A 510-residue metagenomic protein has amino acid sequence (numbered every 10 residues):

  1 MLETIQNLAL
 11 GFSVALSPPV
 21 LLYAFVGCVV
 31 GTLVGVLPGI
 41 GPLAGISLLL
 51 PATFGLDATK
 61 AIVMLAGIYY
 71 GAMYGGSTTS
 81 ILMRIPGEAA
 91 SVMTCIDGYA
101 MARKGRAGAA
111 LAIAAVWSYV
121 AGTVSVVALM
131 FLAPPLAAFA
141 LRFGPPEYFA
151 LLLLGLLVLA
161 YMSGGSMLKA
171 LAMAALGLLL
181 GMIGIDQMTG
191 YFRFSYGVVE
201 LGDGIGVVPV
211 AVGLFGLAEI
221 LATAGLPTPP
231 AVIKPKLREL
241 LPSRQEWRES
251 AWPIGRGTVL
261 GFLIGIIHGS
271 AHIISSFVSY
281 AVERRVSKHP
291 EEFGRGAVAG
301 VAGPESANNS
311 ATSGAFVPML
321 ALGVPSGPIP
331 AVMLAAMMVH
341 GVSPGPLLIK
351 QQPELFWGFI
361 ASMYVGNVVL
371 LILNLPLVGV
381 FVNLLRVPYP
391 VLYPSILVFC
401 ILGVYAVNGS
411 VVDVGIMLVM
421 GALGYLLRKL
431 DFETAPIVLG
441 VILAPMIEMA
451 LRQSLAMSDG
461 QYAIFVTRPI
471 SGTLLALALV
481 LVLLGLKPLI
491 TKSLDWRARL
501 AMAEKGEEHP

Functional and structural regions predicted by a protein language model:
M1-A61, P134, F192-A297, V382-N383 (+4 more regions): Helix-loop-helix hairpins and the membrane-proximal interhelical loops of multi-pass alpha-helical transport proteins
M1-V63, K104-I113, G122-A133, L141 (+6 more regions): N-terminal alpha-helical transmembrane segments of multi-pass membrane transport and channel/translocase proteins
C28-P42, A72-R84, L159-G164, V259-H268 (+3 more regions): Transmembrane alpha-helix interface/packing and boundary motifs in multi-pass membrane proteins, characterized by
V34-L43, I81-V92, V124-A128, I264-I274 (+4 more regions): Short helix-coil transition sites and intra-membrane helix breaks within transmembrane domains of multi-pass
P42-A52, L65, S80-A100, F131 (+7 more regions): Re-entrant/interfacial helical elements at transmembrane boundaries that shape and gate the permeation pathway
T59-V63, A100-W117, K288-V301, P328-A331 (+1 more regions): Membrane-interface alpha-helices at helix entry/exit sites of multi-pass transporters
Y69-I81, G87, A297-L322, S326 (+1 more regions): A structural-propensity feature for long, helix-poor, extended segments
A112-T228, V339-T491: Membrane-embedded alpha-helical modules
